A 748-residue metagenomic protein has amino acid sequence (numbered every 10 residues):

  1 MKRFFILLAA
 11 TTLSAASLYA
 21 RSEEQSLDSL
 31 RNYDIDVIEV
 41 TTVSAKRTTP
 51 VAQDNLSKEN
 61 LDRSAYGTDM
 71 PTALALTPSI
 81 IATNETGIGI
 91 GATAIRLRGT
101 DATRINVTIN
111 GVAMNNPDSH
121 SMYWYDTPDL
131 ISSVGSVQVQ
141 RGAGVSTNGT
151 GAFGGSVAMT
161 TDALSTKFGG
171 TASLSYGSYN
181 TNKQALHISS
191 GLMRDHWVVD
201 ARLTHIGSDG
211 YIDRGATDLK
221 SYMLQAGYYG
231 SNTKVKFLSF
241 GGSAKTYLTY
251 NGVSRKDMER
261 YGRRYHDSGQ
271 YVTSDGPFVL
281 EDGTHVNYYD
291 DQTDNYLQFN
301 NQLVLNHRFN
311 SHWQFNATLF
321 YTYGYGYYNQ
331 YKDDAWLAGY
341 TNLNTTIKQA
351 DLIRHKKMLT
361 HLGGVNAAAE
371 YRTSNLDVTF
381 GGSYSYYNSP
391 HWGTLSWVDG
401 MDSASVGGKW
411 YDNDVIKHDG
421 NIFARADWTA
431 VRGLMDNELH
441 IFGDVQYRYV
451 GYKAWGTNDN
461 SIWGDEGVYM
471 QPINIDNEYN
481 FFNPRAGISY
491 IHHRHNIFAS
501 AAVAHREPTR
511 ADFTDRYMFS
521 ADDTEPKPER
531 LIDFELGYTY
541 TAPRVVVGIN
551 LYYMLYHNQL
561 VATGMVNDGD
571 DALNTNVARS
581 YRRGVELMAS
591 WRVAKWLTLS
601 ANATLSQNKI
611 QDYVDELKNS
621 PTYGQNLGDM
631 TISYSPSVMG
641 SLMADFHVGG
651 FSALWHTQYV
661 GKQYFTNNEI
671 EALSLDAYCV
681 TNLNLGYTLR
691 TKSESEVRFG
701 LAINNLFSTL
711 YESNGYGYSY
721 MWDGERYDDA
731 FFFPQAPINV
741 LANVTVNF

Functional and structural regions predicted by a protein language model:
R21-R63, A102: Short, acidic, small-residue-rich periplasmic hinge/interaction motif at the N-terminus of Gram-negative outer-membrane
P71-A113, G135: Extracytoplasmic beta-strand/coil segments of soluble accessory domains associated with Gram-negative outer-membrane
A113-R141, T160, D257: Short acidic/polar hinge/loop motifs at secondary-structure boundaries that mediate gating or recognition
Y176-G207, I212-N251, N300-S311: Transmembrane beta-barrel wall of Gram-negative outer-membrane proteins
P277-N300, V304-R308, Y411-K417, M470-N483 (+5 more regions): Outer-membrane beta-barrel signature, preferentially recognizing the C-terminal barrel domain of Gram-negative
M435, Y553-L555, L573-N667, T745-N747: Gram-negative outer-membrane beta-barrel transporters
Y449-V468, D476, Y490-E535, V546 (+5 more regions): Surface-exposed extracellular loop regions of Gram-negative outer-membrane beta-barrel proteins, predominantly
Y552, H557, L599, G661-F665 (+1 more regions): C-terminal beta-signal and adjacent terminal beta-strands/loops of Gram-negative outer-membrane beta-barrel proteins
